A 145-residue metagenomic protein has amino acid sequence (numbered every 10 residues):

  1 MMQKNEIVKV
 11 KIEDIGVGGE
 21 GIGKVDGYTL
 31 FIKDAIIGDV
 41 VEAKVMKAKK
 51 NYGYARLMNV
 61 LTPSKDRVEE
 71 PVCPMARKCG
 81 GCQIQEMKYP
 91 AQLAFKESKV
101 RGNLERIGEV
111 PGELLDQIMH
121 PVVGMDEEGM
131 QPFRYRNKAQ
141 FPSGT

Functional and structural regions predicted by a protein language model:
M1-T145: SAM-dependent transferase fold signal centered on methyltransferase-like domains, encompassing both Class I
